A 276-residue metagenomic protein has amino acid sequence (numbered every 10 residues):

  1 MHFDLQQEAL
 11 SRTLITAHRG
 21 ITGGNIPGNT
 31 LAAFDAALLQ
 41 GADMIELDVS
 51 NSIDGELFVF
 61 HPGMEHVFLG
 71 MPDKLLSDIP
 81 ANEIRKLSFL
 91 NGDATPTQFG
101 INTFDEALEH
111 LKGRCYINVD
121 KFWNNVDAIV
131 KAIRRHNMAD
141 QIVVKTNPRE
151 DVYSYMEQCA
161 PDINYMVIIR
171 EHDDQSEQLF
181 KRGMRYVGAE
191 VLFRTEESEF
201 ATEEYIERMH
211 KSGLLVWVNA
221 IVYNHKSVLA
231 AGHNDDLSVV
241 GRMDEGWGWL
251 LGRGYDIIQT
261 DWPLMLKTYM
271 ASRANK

Functional and structural regions predicted by a protein language model:
M1-K276: Phosphate-group recognition and catalysis centered on beta-loop-alpha active-site segments
